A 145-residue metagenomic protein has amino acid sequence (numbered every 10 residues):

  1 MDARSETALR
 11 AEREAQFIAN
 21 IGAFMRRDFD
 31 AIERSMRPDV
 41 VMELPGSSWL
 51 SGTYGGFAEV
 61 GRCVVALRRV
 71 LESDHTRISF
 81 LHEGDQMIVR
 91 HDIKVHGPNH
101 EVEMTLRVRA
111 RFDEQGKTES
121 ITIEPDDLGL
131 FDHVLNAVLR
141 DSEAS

Functional and structural regions predicted by a protein language model:
M1-R34, P38, V138-S145: Short, low-complexity N-terminal intrinsically disordered segments enriched in polar/charged residues
N20, I32-M36, V40, V60 (+3 more regions): Hydrophobic pocket/interface hotspot
D30-G84: A solvent-exposed, acidic/Ser-Thr-rich amphipathic alpha-helical stretch
T53-Y54, N99-V102, G129-A137: A short, polar/proline- and glycine-enriched secondary-structure boundary/capping micro-motif
G55, R107, I123-E124: Residue-level structural signal for beta-strand termini and adjacent loop
R69-V70, V95-E103: Short, cysteine-centered beta-strand-loop-beta hairpins and adjacent loop/turn segments enriched in charged/polar
H75-L81, I93-K94, T105-F112: Hydrophobic/aromatic beta-strand elements that line small-molecule binding cavities or substrate pockets in beta-rich
S120-S145: Low-complexity, intrinsically disordered terminal/linker segments enriched in charged and Gly/Pro repeats
